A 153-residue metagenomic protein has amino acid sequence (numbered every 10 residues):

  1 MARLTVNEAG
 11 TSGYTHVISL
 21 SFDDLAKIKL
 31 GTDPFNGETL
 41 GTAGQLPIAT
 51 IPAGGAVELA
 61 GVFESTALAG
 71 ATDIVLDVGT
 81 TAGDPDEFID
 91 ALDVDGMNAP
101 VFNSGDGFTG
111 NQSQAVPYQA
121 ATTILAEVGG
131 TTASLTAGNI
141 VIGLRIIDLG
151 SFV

Functional and structural regions predicted by a protein language model:
M1-V153: Surface-exposed, low-hydrophobicity beta-strand/loop segments enriched in small/polar/acidic residues
